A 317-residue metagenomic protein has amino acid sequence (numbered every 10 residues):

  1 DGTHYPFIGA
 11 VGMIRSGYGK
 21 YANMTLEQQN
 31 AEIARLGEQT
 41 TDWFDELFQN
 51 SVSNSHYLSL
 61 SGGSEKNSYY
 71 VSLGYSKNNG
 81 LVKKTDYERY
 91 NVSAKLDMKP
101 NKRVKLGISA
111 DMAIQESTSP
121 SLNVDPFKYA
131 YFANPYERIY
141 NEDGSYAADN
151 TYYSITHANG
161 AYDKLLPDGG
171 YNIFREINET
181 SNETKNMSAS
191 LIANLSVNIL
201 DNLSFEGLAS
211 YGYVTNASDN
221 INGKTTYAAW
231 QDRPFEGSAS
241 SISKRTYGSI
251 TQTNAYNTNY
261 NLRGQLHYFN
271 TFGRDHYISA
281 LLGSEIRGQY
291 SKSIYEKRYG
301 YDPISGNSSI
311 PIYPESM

Functional and structural regions predicted by a protein language model:
D1-T40, G80-T85, N91, K95-S188 (+2 more regions): Surface-exposed loop/interface segments of Gram-negative outer-membrane beta-barrel transport/assembly proteins
T41-S51: Periplasmic N-terminal accessory/gating domains of Gram-negative outer-membrane beta-barrel systems
L47-F48, S55-K77, L81, S93-K99 (+2 more regions): Predominantly transmembrane beta-strands of Gram-negative outer membrane beta-barrel pores used for transport
S55-Y57, I192, I250: Short structured motifs
G62-S64, Y75, M98, L195-V197 (+2 more regions): Residue-level signature of outer-membrane beta-barrel architecture
I192, V197, Y211-Y213: Alpha-helical support elements that line or immediately flank enzyme active sites and cofactor-binding pockets
